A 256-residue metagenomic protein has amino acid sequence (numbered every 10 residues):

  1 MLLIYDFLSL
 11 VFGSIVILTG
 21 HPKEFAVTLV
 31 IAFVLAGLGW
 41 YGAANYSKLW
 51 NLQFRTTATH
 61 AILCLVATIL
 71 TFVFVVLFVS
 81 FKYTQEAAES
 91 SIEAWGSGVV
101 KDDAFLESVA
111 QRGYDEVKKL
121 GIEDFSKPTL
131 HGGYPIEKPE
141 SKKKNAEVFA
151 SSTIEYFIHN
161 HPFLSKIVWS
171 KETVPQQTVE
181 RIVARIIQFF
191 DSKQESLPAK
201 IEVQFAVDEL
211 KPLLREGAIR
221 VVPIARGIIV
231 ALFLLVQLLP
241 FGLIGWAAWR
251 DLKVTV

Functional and structural regions predicted by a protein language model:
L2-W50: Membrane-embedded alpha-helical segments of integral membrane proteins
L3-P22, S97-S108, G133, A184 (+3 more regions): Aromatic-enriched hydrophobic runs in primary sequence
L8-P22, E195-L235: Short, aromatic-rich amphipathic segments at membrane interfaces that lie adjacent to a transmembrane helix or signal
V34-A67, V222-V256: Juxtamembrane interface at the cytosolic side of transmembrane helices
A44-Y46, L70-K101: Transmembrane signal-anchor/signal-peptide helices with a preference for the extracytoplasmic
A61-T71, R181-I182, I186, F190: Membrane-embedded hydrophobic alpha-helical segments
E93-L213: Long, solvent-exposed extracytoplasmic domains/loops
